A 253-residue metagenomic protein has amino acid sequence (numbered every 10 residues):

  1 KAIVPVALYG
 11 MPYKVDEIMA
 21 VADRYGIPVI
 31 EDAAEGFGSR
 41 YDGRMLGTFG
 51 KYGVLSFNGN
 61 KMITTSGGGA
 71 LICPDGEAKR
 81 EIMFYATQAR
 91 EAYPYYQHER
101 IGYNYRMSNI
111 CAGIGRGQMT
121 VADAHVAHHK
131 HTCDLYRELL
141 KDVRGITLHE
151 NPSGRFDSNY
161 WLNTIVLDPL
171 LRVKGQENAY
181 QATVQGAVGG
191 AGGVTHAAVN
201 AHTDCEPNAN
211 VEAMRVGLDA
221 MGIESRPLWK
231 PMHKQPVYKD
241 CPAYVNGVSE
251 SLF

Functional and structural regions predicted by a protein language model:
K1-T65, A70-I72, E77: Active-site phosphate-binding strand-loop segment of PLP-dependent enzymes
A2-V6, M11, V15-E17, R24 (+2 more regions): PLP-dependent aminotransferase class I/II
